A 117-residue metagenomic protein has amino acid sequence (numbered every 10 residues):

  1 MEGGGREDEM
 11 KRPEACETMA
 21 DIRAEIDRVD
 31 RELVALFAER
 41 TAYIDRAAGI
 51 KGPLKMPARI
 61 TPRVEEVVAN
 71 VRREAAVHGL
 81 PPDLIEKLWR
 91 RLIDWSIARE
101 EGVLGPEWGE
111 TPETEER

Functional and structural regions predicted by a protein language model:
E2-R117: Domain-level signature for soluble enzymes in the chorismate/prephenate branch of the shikimate pathway
